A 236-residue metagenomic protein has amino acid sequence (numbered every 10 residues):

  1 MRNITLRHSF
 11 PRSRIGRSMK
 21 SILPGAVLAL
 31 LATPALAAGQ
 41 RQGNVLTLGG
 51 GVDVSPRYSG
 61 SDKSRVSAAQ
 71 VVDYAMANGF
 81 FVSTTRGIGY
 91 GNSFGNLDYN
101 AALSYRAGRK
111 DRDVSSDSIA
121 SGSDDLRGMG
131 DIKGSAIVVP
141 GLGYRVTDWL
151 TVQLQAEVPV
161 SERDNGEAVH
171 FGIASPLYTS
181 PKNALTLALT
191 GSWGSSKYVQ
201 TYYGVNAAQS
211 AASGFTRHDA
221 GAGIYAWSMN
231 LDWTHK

Functional and structural regions predicted by a protein language model:
M1-G43, S61: Cleavable N-terminal export/targeting peptides
S21-A26, D73-G79, H218-A226: Short, charged, low-hydrophobicity "junction" segments
A38-G89, D98, R109-K110: Short glycine/proline- and aromatic-enriched beta-strand/turn motifs that initiate or cap beta-hairpins
Q40, D53-S59, G221-K236: Transmembrane beta-strand segments of outer-membrane beta-barrel domains in Gram-negative and organellar OMPs
L46, V66-Q70, Y74-M76, R86 (+4 more regions): Hydrophobic, lipid-facing positions within transmembrane beta-strands of outer-membrane proteins
G51-D53, D73, Y90-G91, G141-R145 (+3 more regions): Transmembrane beta-barrel domains of outer membrane proteins
T84-T186, S196-G221: Outer-membrane pore/translocation modules
